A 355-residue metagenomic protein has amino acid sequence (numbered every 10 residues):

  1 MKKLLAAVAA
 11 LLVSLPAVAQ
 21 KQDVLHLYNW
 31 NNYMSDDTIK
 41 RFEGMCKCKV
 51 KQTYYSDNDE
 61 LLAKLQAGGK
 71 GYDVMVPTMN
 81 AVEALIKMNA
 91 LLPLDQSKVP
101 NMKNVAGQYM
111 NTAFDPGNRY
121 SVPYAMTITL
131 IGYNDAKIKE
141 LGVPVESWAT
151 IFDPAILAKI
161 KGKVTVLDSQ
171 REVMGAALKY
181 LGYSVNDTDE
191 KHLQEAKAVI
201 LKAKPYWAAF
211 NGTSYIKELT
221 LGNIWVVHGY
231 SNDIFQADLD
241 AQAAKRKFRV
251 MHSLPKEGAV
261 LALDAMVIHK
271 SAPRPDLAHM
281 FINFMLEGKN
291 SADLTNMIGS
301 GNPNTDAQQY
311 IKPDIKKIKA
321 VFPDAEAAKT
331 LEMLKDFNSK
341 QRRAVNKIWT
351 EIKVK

Functional and structural regions predicted by a protein language model:
Q20-L85: Early extracytoplasmic/lumenal segment of secretory-pathway proteins
M79-A208, T213-T220: Extracytoplasmic ligand-binding site segments that recognize negatively charged/polar headgroups
A81-A84, V226-K247: A ligand-binding cleft/hinge motif common to bilobed small-molecule-binding domains
L92-K103, S121, A149, A244-V260 (+1 more regions): Short beta-strand->loop
G132-K137, Y180-G182, A262-R274, D293: A bilobed periplasmic-binding-protein/Venus flytrap-type ligand-binding module shared by bacterial periplasmic
L193-K202, A208, R246-V267: Periplasmic-binding protein-like
K217, A325-K355: Conserved C-terminal helix/tail region of periplasmic/extracytoplasmic solute-binding proteins
H269-T330: Mature extracytoplasmic/periplasmic domains
